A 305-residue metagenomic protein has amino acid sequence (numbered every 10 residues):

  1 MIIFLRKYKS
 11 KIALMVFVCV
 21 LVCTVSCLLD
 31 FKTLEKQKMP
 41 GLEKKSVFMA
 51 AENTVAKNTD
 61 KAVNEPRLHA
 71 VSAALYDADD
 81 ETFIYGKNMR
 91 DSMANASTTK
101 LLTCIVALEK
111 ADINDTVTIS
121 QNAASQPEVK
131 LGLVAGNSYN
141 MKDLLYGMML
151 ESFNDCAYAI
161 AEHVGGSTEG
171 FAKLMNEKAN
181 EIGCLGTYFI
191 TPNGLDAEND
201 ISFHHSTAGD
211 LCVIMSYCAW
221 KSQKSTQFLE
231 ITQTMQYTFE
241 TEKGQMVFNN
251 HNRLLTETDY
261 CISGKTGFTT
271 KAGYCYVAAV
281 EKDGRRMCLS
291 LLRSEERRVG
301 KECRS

Functional and structural regions predicted by a protein language model:
M1-S72, A78-Y85, M89-S92, T116 (+2 more regions): Structured C-terminal helix/loop/strand segments within mature extracytoplasmic catalytic/sensor domains
P66, D155-T266: A conserved catalytic-loop motif detector
Y76-A78, N88, S120-N122, M149-F153 (+6 more regions): Active-site-proximal beta-strand/loop segments in catalytic clefts of secreted hydrolases
D80-E81, A94-T118, L211: Active-site SXXK
K87-A94, E128-A135, D143-G147, A157-G166 (+3 more regions): Second-shell loop/turn segments in exported
L101, L144-L145, M149, C156 (+4 more regions): Active-site-proximal alpha-helical segments within enzyme catalytic domains
E109-A123, S222-Q233: Short, well-structured active-site flanking segments
T118-K130, Y237-F239: Acidic helix-start/capping segments at beta-turn-to-alpha-helix junctions
